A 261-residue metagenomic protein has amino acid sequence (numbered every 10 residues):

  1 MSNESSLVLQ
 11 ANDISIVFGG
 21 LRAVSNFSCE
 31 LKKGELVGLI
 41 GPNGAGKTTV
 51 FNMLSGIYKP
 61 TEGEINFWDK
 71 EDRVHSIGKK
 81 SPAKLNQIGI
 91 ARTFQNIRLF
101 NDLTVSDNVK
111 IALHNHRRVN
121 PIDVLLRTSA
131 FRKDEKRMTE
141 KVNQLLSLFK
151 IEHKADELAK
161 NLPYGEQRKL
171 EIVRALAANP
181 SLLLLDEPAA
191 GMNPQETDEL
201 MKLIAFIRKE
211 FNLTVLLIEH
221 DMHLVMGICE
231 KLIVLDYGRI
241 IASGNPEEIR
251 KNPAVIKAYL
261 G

Functional and structural regions predicted by a protein language model:
S2-G261: Glycine-rich phosphate-binding loops of nucleotide-dependent enzymes
